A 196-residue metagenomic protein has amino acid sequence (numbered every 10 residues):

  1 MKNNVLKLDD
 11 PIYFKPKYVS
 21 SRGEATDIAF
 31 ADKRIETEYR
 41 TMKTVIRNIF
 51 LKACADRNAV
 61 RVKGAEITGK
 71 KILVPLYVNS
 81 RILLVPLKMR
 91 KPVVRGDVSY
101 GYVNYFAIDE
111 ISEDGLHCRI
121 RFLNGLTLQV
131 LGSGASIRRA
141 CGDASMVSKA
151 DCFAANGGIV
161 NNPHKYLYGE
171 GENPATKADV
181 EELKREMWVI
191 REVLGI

Functional and structural regions predicted by a protein language model:
M1-G101, A107-I196: Eukaryotic intrinsically disordered, low-complexity regulatory linkers and tails enriched in Ser/Thr/Pro
